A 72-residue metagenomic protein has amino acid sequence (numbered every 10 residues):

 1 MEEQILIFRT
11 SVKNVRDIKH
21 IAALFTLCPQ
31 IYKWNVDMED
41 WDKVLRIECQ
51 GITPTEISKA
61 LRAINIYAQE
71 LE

Functional and structural regions predicted by a protein language model:
M1-E2, D37-E39: Short, flexible turn/loop "capping" segments at secondary-structure junctions
M1-K13: Short glycine-/aliphatic-rich beta-strand segments at the starts of folded cytosolic domains
T10-V12, R46-G51: Short beta-strand-to-loop capping motifs
S11-P29: Short amphipathic alpha-helix segments
A22, E48-E72: C-terminal structural segments of small proteins and small subunits
Q30-V36: A short linear hydrophobic-aromatic micro-motif
V36-D37, E72: Short loop/turn and capping residues at structural boundaries
D40-V44: Surface-exposed aromatic
